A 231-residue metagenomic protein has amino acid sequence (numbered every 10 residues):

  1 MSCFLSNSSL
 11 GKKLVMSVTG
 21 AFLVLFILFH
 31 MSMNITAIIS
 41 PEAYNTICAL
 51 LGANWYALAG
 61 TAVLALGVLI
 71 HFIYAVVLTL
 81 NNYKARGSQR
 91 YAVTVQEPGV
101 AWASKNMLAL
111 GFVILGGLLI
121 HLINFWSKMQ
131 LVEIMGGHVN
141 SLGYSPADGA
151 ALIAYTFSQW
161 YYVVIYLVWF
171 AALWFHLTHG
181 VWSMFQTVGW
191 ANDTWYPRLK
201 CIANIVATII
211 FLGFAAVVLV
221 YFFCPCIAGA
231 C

Functional and structural regions predicted by a protein language model:
M1-C231: Membrane-embedded alpha-helical bundles that constitute the cytochrome b-like, heme-associated redox core of multi-pass
